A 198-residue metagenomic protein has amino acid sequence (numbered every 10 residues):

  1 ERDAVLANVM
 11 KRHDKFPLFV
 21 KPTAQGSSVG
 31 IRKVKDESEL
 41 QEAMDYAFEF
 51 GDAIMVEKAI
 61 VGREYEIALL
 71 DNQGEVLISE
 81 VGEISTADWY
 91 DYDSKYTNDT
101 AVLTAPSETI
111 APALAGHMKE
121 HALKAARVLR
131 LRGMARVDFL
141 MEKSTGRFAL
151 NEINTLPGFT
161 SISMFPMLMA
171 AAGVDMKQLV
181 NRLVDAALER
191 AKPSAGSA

Functional and structural regions predicted by a protein language model:
R2-M10: A short helix/loop element that forms part of the nucleotide-sugar donor recognition site in Leloir-type
M10-V29, D52-V61: ATP-grasp fold ATP-binding core
D14-F16, G74-V76, T145: Short coil/turn connectors at secondary-structure junctions
P22-A24, N98-D99, S161: Short, flexible turn/loop "capping" segments at secondary-structure junctions
Q25, E39, M164: Residue-level recognition of oxygen-bearing side chains
S28, V102-A105, S161-F165: Short small-residue beta-strand/loop micro-motif enriched in glycine and branched aliphatics
R32-E120, F148-A149: Phosphate-binding site of ATP-dependent enzymes
A111-A198: ATP-dependent carboxylate activation and anion-phosphoryl transfer catalytic cores that bind Mg-ATP to form
